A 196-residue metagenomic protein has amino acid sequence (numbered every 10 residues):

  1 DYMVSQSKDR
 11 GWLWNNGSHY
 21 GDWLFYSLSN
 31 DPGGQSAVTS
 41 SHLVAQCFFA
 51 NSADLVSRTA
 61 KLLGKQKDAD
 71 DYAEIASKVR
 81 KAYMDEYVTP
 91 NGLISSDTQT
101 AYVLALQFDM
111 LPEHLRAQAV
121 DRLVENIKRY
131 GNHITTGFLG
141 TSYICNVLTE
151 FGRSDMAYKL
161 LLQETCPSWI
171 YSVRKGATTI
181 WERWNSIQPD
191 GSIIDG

Functional and structural regions predicted by a protein language model:
D1-G196: Active-site core of glycosidic bond-cleaving carbohydrate-active enzymes
